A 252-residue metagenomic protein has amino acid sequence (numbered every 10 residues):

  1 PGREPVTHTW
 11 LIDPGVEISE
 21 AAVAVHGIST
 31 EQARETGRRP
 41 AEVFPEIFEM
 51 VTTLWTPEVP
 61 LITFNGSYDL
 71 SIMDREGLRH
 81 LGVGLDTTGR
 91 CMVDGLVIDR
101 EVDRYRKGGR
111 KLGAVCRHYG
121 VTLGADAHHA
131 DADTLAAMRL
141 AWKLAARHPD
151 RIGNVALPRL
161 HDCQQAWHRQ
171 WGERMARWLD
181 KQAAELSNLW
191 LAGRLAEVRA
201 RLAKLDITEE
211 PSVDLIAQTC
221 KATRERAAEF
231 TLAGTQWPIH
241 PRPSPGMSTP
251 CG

Functional and structural regions predicted by a protein language model:
G2-V6, I28-G252: DEDD superfamily 3′-5′ metal-dependent exonuclease/proofreading module
V6-H26: Short, surface-exposed acidic-centric catalytic microdomains
